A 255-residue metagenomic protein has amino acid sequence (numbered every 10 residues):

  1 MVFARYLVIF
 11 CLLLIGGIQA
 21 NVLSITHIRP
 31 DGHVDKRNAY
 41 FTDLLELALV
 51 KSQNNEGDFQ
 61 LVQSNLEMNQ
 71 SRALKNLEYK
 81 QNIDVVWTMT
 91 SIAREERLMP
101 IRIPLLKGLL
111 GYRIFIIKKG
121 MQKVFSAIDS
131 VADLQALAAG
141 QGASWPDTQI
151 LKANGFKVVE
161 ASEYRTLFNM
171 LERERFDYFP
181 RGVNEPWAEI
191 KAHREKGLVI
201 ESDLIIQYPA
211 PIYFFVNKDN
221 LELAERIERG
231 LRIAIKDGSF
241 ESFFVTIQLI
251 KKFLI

Functional and structural regions predicted by a protein language model:
N21-R97, I227: Extracytoplasmic small-molecule ligand-binding "clamshell" domains of the periplasmic binding protein/Venus flytrap
L23-N38, A127-S144, D177-Y178: Short loop->beta-strand "edge-of-pocket" segments that line small-molecule binding or catalytic clefts across diverse
H27-D31, L109-I114, K191-E228, I250-I255: Periplasmic-binding protein-like
L45-L61, A127-D133, A143-E163, I190-E195: Ligand-binding cleft/hinge of the Venus flytrap
E46-V50, K119-M121, P209-K252: Extended ligand-binding regions for polar small-molecule ligands
Q63-I83, A153, R165-N184, H193: Short helices/loops that flank or line small-molecule/ion binding pockets
E78, V85-R97, Y178-E201, I205: A ligand-binding cleft/hinge motif common to bilobed small-molecule-binding domains
P104-Q149: A conserved helix-loop-strand patch within extracytoplasmic ligand-binding domains of the periplasmic binding
